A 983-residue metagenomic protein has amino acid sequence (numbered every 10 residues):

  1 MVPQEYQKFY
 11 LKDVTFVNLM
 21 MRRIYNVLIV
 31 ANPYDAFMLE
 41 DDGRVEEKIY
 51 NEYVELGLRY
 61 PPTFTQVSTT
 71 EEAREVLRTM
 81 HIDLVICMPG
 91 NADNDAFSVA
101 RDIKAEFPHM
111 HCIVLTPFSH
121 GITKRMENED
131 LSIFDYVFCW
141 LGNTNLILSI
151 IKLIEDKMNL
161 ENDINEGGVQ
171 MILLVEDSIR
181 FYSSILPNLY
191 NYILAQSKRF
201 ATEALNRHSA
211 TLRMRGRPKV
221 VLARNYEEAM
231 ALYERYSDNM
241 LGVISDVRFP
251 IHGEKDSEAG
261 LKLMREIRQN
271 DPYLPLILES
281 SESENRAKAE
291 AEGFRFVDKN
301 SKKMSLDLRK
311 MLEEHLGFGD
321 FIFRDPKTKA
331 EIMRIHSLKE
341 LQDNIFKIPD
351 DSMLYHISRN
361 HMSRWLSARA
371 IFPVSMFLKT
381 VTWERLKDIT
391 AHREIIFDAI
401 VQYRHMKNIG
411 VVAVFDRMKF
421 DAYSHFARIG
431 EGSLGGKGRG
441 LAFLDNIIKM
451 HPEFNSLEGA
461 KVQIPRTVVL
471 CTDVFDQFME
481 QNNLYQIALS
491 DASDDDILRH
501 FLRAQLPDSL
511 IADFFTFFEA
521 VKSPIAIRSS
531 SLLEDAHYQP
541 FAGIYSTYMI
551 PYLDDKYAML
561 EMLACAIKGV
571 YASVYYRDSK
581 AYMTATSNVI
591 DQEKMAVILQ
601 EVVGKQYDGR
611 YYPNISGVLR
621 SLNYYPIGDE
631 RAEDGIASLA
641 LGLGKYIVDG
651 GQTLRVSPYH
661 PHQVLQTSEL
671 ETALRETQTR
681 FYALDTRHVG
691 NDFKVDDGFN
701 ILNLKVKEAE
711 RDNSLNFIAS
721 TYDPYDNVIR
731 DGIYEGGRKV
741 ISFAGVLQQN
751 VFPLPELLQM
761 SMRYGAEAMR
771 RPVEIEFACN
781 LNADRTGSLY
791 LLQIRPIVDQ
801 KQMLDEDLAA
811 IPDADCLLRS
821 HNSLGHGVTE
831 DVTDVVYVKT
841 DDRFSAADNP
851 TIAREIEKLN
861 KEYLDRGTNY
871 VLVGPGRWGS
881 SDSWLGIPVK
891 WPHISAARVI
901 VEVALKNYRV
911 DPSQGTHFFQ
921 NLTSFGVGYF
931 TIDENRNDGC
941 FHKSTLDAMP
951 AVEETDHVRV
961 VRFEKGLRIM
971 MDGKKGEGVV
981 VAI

Functional and structural regions predicted by a protein language model:
M1-T65, E129-Y136, W140-K219, Y226-E227 (+3 more regions): Non-catalytic signal-transmission and effector/linker regions of two-component phosphorelay proteins
F9, M38-D41, V45, Y50 (+7 more regions): Conserved phosphotransfer microenvironments
P33-M38, T70-E72, L84-D95, S119-G121 (+9 more regions): Short acidic, S/G/P-rich loop/turn micro-motifs used as interaction or catalytic elements
L115-P117, E279, K299: Hydrophobic/aromatic residues positioned on beta-strands within the core alpha/beta folds
M126-Y136, K288-V297: As written
E284-V411: Terminal, compositionally biased segments used for targeting/anchoring and flexible tails
M418-S456, Q505-L905, N921-S924, P950 (+1 more regions): Conserved mixed alpha/beta core segments that line enzyme active sites in large multi-domain catalysts
P465-F514, N822-E830: A structural-propensity feature for long, helix-poor, extended segments
